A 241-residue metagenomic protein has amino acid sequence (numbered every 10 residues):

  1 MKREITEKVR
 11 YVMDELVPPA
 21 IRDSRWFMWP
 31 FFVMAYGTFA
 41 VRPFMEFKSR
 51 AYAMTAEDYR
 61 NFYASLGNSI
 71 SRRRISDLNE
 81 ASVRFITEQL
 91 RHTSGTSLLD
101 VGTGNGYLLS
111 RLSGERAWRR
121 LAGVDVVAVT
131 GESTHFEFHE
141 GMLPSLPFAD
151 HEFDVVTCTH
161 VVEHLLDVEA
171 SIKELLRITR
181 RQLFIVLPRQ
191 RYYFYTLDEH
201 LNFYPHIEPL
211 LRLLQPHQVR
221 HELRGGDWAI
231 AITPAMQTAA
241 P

Functional and structural regions predicted by a protein language model:
M1-A149, T159, I172, T196-P241: Conserved N-terminal segment of class I S-adenosyl-L-methionine
T96, D154, R181: Conserved acidic residues
W118-R119, T179-R181: A short helix->loop->beta-strand "cap" motif at the edges of active sites that frequently abuts
T157-L166: A short SAM/SAH-binding and catalytic strip from SAM-dependent methyltransferases
L165-E174: A short, conserved alpha-helix within the catalytic core of class I
L166, T179-R180, Q215: Short conserved AdoMet
R181-R189: Conserved beta-strand signature within the Rossmann-like core of class I S-adenosyl-L-methionine
Y192-F194: Short, solvent-exposed loop/turn segments at secondary-structure junctions
